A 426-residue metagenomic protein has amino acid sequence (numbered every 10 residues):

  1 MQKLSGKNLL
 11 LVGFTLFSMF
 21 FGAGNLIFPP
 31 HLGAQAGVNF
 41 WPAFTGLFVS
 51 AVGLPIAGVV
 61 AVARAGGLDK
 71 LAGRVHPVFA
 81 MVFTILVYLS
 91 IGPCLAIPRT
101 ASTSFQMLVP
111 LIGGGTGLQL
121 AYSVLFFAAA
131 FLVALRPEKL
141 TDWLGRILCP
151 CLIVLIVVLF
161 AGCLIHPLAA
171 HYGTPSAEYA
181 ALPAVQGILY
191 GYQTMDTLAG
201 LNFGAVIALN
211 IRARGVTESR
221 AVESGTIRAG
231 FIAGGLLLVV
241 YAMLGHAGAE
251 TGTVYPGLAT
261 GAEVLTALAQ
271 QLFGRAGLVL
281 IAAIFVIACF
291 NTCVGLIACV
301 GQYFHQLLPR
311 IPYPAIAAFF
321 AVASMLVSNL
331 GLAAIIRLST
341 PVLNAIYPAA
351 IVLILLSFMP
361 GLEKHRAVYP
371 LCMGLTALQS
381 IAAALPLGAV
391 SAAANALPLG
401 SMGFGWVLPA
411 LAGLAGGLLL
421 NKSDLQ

Functional and structural regions predicted by a protein language model:
L11-F21, L89, G162-A169, A177-L244 (+3 more regions): Hydrophobic, membrane-embedded alpha-helices of multi-pass small-molecule transporters
G53, A57, C151-C163, I227-G252 (+2 more regions): Selective recognition of specific alpha-helical transmembrane segments in multi-pass small-molecule
V62-L71, F127-L148, A213-V216, M325-R337 (+1 more regions): Membrane-water interface regions at transmembrane-helix termini and the short interhelical loops of multi-pass membrane
D69-K70, V240-F290, P341: TM-loop-TM module centered on a large, flexible mid-protein loop between adjacent transmembrane helices in multi-pass
P93, I97, I153-Y179, T197-L198 (+3 more regions): Hydrophobic alpha-helical segments and their helix-loop junctions in multi-pass secondary transporters
L135-C163, S339-I351, P370-L378: Membrane-interface loop-to-helix entry segments
R136-I147, P183-G187, I207-L236, T253-T266 (+2 more regions): Hydrophobic, small-residue-rich membrane helices and short re-entrant helix-turn-helix hairpins that build
L159, H166, R366-Q426: A generic transmembrane alpha-helix motif of multi-pass inner-membrane proteins
